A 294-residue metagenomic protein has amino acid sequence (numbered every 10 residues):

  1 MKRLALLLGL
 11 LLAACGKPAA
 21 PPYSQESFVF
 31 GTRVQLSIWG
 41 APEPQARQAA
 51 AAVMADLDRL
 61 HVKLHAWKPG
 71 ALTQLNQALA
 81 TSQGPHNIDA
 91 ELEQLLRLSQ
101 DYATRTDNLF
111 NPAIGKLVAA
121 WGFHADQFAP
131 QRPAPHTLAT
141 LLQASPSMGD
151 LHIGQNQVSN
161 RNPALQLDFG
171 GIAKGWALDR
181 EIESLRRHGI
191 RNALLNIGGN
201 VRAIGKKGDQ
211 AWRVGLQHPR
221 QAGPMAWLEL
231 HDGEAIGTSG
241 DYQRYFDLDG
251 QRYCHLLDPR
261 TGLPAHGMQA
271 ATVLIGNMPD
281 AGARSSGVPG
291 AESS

Functional and structural regions predicted by a protein language model:
L4-L11, C15-S294: Mature catalytic core of soluble alpha/beta enzymes
